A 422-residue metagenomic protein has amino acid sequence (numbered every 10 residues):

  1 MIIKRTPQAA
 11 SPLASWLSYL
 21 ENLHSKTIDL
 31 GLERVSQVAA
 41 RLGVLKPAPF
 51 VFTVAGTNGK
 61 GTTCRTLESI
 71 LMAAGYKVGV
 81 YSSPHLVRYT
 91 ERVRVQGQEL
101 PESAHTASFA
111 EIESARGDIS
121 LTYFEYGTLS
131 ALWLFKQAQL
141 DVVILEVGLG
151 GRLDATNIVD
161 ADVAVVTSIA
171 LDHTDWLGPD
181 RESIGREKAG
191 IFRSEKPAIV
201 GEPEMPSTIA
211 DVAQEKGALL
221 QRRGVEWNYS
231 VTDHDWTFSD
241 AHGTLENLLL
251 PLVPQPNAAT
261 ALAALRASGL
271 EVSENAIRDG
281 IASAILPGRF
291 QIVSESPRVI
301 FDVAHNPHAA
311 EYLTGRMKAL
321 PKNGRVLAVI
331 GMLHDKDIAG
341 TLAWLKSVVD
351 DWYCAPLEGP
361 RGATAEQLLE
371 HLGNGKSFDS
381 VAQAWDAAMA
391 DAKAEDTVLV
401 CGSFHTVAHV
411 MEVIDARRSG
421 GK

Functional and structural regions predicted by a protein language model:
M1-T27: Charged, amphipathic alpha-helical linker segments immediately N-terminal to NTP-binding catalytic cores
P12, K26-I28, L32-P49, A73-V159 (+1 more regions): ATP-dependent carboxylate-amine ligase catalytic core
A48-F50, Q137, V142-V147, D154-V165 (+3 more regions): Nucleotide phosphate-binding/pyrophosphate-handling subdomain across enzymes that bind or process nucleotide phosphates
F50-V54, T62-G79: A conserved segment at the C-terminal end of the G1
Y81-P84, V200-E202, Q214-V231, L248-L252 (+6 more regions): Beta-strand->loop->alpha-helix junctions that form or flank phosphate-binding loops in nucleotide-handling enzymes
R88, G127-W176, S207-T244: Extended acidic/charged loop-beta regions that coordinate divalent cations and stabilize anionic phosphate/carboxylate
G185-R193: Membrane-proximal helix-turn-helix segments that form the acceptor-binding/catalytic region of lipid-linked
I199, P203-Q221, S230-D235, R266 (+3 more regions): C-terminal helical cap/extension that packs against the catalytic core of soluble nucleotide-cofactor enzymes
